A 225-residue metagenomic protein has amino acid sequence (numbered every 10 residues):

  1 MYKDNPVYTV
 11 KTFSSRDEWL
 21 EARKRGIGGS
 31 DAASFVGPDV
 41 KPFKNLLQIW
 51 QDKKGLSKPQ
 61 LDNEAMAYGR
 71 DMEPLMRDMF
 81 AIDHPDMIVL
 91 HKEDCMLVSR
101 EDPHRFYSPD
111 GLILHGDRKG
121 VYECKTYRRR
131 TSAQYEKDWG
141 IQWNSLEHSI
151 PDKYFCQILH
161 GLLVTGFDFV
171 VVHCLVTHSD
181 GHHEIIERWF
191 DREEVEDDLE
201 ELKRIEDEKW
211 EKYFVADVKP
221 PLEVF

Functional and structural regions predicted by a protein language model:
M1, V224-F225: Short intrinsically disordered terminal tails
M1-D71: Charged, glycine-rich intrinsically disordered N-terminal tails and low-complexity linkers that flank
Y2, F13, W19, V195 (+2 more regions): Extended hydrophobic/Leu-rich segments
V7, D86, P221-L222: Generic low-complexity segments that are intrinsically disordered, proline-rich and/or Lys/Arg-biased
L47, R77, I158: Generic structural marker for isolated residues within well-ordered, non-membrane alpha-helices of soluble domains
M66, I82-P109, I113-F214: Nucleic-acid nuclease catalytic cores
D71-L75, M79: Inter-domain linker/hinge segments that demarcate the starts of reverse transcriptase and RNase H-type modules
Y213-V224: Residue patterns forming the tRNA-binding/recognition surfaces of aminoacyl-tRNA synthetases and related DALR
